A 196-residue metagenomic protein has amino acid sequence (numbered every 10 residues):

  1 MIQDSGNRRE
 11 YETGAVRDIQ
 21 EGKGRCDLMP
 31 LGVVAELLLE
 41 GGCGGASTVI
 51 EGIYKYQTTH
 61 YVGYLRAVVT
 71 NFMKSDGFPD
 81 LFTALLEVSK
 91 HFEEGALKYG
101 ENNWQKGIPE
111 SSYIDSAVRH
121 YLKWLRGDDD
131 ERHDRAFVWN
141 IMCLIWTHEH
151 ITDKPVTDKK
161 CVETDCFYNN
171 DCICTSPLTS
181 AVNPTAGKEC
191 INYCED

Functional and structural regions predicted by a protein language model:
M1-D158, T179-T185, E195-D196: Intrinsically disordered, low-complexity regulatory regions that flank transcription factor DNA-binding cores
T164-C172, P177-S180, Y193-D196: Cys/His-rich metal-chelating microdomains
